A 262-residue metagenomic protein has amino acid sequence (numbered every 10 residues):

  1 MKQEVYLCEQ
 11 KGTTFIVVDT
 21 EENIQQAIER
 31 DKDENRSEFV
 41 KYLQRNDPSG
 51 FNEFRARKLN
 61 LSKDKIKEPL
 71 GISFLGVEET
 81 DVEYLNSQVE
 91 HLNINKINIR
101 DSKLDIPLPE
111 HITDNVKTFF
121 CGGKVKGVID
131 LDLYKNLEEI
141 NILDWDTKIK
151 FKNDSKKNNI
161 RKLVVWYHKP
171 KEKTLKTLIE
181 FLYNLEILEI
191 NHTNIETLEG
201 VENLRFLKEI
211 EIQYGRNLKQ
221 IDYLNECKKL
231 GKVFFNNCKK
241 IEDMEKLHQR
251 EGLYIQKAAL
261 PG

Functional and structural regions predicted by a protein language model:
E4-Y6, E172: Structural boundary micro-motifs
T13-V89, N93-I129, L133-E180, N184-E196 (+3 more regions): Concave beta-strand-loop units of leucine-rich repeat
